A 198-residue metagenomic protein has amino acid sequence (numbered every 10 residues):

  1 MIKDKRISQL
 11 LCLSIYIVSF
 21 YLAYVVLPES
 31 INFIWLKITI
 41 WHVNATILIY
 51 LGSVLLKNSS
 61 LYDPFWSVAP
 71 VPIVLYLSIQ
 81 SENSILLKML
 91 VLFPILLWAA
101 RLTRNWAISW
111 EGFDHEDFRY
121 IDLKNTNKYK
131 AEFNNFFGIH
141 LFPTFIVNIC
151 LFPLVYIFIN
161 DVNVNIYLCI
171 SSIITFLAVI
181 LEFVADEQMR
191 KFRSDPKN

Functional and structural regions predicted by a protein language model:
M1-K3, Y21-I31, Y50-K57: Short juxtamembrane and helix-loop transition motifs at transmembrane-helix boundaries in membrane proteins
M1-S14: N-terminal membrane topogenic signal
L11-Y21, I38-G52, S172-I173: Hydrophobic, membrane-facing alpha-helical anchors
I15-I17, W66-Q80, N125: Small-residue-rich segments of transmembrane alpha-helices in multi-pass membrane proteins, especially helix faces
S19-I40, I73-L96, V147, L151-S171: Helix-coil boundary and interhelical linker segments in multi-pass alpha-helical membrane proteins
I47-N58, R104-S109, K191: C-terminal ends of transmembrane helices
L61-A69, H140: Cytoplasmic-side transmembrane-helix entry/capping segments in multi-pass membrane proteins
F93-F142, N148-N198: Cytosolic-biased juxtamembrane loops and peripheral soluble domains of multi-pass membrane proteins
